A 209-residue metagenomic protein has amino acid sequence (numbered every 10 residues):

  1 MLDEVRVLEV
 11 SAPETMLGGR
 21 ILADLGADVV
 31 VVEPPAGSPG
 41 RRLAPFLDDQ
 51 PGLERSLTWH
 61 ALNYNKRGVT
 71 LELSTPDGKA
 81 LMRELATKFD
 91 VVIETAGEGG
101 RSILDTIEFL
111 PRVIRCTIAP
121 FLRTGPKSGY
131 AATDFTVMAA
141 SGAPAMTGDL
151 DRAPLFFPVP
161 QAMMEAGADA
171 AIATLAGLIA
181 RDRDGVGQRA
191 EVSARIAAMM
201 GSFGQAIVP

Functional and structural regions predicted by a protein language model:
M1-R189: N-terminal helix-loop segment corresponding to the beta1-alpha1 unit of nucleotide/adenylate-binding folds
G177-P209: Substrate-binding/catalytic subdomain of NAD(P)-dependent oxidoreductase enzymes
